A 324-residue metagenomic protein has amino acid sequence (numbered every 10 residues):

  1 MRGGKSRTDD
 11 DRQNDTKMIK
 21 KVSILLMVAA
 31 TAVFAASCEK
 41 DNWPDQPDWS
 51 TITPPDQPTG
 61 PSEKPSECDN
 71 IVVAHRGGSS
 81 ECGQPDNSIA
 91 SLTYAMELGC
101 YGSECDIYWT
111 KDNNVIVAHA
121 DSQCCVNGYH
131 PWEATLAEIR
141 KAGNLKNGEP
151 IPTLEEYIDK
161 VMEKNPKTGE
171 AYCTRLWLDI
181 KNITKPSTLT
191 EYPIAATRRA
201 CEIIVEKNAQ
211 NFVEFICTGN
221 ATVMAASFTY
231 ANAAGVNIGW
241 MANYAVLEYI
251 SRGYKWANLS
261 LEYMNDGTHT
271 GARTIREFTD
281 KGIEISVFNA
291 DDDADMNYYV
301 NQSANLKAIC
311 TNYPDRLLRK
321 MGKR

Functional and structural regions predicted by a protein language model:
M1-A36: Sec-dependent bacterial lipoprotein signal peptides
C38-R324: Phosphate-group recognition and catalysis centered on beta-loop-alpha active-site segments
